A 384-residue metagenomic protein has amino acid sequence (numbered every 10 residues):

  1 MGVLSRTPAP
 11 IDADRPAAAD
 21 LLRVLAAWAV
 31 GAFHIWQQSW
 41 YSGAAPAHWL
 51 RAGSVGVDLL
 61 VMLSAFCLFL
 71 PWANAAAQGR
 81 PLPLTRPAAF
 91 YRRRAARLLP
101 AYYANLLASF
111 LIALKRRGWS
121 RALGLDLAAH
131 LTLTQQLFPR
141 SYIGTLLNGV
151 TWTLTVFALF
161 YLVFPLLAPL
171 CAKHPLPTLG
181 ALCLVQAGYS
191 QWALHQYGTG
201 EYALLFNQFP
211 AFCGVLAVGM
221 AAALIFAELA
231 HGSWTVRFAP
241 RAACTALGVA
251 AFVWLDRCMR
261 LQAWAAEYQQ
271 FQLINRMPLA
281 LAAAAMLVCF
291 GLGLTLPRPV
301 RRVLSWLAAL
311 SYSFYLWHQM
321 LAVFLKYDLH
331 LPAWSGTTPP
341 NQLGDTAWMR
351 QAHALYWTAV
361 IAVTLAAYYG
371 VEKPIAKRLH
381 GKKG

Functional and structural regions predicted by a protein language model:
G2-A18, L25, A32-L50, S54 (+5 more regions): Alpha-helical transmembrane segments in multi-pass integral membrane proteins
R23, A65, A95, L131 (+5 more regions): Divalent metal-coordination and catalytic microenvironments
A26-A29, F33-W36, L63-S64, A129 (+3 more regions): Membrane-embedded alpha-helical transmembrane segments of multi-pass integral membrane proteins
W28, T178-G188, C244-V249: Central hydrophobic cores of alpha-helical transmembrane segments in multi-pass integral membrane proteins
A29, L60, L68-F69, A88-R92 (+10 more regions): Hydrophobic alpha-helical transmembrane segments of multipass integral membrane proteins, especially permease/channel
P71, L84-R92, L98-V156, A187-A203 (+4 more regions): Membrane-interface helix-loop-helix regions
A88, R92, A96, L125-A128 (+5 more regions): Membrane-interacting alpha-helical segments
G124, H174-A181: Transmembrane-helix signature of polytopic, membrane-embedded enzymes that assemble or transfer cell-envelope glycans
